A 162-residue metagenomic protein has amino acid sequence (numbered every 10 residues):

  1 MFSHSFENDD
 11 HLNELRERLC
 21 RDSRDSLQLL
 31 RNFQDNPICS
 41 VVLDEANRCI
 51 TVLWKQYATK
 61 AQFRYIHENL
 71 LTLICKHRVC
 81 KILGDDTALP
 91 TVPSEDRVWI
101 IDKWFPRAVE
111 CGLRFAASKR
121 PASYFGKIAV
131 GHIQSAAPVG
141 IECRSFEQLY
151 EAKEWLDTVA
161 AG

Functional and structural regions predicted by a protein language model:
F2-G162: Amphipathic, Lys/Arg-enriched alpha-helical "gate/interface" segment within cytosolic domains that mediates
